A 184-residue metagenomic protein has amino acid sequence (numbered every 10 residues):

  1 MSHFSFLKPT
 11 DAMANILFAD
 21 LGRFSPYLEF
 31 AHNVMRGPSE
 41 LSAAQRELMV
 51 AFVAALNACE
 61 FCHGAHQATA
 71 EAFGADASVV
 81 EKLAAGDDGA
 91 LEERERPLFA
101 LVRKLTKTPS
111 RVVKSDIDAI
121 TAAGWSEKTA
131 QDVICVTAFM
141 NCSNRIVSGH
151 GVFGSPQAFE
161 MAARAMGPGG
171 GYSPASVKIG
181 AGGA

Functional and structural regions predicted by a protein language model:
M1-A184: Hydrophobic alpha-helical segments
